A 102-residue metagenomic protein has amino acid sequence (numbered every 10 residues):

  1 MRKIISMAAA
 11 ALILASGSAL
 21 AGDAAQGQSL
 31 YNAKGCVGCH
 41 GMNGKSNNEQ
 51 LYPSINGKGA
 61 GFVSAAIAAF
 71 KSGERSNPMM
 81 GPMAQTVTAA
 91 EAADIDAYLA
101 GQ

Functional and structural regions predicted by a protein language model:
M1-L20: Classic N-terminal secretory signal peptides
A15-N32, S46-L51, A69: Electrostatic cytochrome c docking/interface patches
D23, G59, T88-E91: Acidic/polar helix N-cap motif
G35-M42, I95: The canonical Cys-X-X-Cys-His
N48-S54, A68-Q102: Axial heme c-ligation environment in periplasmic c-type cytochrome domains
